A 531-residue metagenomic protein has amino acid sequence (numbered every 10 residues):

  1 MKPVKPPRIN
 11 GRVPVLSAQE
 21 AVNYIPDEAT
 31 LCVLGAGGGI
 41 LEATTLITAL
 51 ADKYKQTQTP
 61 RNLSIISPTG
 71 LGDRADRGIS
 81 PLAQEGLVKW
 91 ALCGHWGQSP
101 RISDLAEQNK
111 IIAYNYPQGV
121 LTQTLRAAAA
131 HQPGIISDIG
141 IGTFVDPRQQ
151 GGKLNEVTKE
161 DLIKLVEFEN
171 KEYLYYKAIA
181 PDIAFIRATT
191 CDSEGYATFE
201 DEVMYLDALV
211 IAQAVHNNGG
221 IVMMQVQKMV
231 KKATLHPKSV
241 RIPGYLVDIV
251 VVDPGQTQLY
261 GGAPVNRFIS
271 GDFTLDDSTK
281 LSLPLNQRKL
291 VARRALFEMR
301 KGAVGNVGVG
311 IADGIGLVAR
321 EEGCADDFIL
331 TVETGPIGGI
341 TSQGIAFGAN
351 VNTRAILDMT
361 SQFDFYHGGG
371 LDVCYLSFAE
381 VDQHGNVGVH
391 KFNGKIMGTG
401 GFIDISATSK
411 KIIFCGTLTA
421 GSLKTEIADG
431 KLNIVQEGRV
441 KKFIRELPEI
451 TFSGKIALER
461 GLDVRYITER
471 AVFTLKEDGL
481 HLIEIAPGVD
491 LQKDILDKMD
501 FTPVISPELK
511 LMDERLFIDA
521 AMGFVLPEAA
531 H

Functional and structural regions predicted by a protein language model:
K2-K5, I9-N23, G38-Y54, I66 (+3 more regions): Conserved phosphate- and dinucleotide-binding cores of soluble alpha/beta proteins, encompassing both enzyme active
V22, R61, L281-P284, R293-R300 (+2 more regions): Glycine-rich phosphate/ribose-binding loops and adjacent secondary-structure elements that form binding surfaces
T30-G35, S64-S67: Short glycine-rich or small-residue beta-strand-to-loop segments that form or flank ligand, phosphate, metal/Fe-S
L31-V33, V304-G308: Short glycine-rich phosphate-binding loop at a beta-alpha junction
A36, T189, V309-I311: Short, well-ordered beta-to-alpha junction loops that form the rim of enzyme active sites and present histidine/acidic
L50-L63, F328: Beta-solenoid repeat scaffold
Y196, T274-Q287, R294-N306, G479-L480 (+2 more regions): Glycine-rich phosphate/diphosphate-binding loops and the adjacent beta-loop-alpha structural elements that coordinate
